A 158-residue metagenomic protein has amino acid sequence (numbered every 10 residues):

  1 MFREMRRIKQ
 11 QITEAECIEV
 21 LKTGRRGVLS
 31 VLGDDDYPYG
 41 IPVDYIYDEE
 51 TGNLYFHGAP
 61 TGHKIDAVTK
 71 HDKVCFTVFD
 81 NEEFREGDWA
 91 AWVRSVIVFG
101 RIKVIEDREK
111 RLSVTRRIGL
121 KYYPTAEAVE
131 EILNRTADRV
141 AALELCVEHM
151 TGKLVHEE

Functional and structural regions predicted by a protein language model:
M1-T23: Extreme N-terminal tail/first-helix region
F2-I8, E83-E158: Charged, gly/pro-rich active-site loop segments
Q11-I12, T23-V28, T125-A128: Short Pro/Gly-enriched beta-strand edge/turn motifs at strand-loop
V20-L21, A67-V68, I118: A generic structural signal for nonpolar/aromatic side chains embedded in well-ordered alpha-helices
G24-P60, F76: Short beta-strand segments
V28, Y55, C75, F99 (+1 more regions): Beta-strand secondary-structure signal
G58-H63, G119: Short, solvent-exposed aromatic-acidic interface loops
K64-A91: Helix-adjacent hinge/juxtasegments
